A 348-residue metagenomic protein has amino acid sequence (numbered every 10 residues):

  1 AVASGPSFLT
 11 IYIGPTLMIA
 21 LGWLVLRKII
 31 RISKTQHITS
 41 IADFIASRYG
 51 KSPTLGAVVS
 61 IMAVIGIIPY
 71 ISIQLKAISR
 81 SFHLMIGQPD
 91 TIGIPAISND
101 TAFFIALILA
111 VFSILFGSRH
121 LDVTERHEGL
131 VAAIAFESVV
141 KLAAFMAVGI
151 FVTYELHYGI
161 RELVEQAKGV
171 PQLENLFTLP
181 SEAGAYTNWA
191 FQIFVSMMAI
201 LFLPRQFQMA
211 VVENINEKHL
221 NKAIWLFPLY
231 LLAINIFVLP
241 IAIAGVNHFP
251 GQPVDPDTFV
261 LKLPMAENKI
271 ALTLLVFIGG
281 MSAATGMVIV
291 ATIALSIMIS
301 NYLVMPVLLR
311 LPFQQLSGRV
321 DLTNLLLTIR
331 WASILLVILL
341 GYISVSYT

Functional and structural regions predicted by a protein language model:
A1-H37, A46, V152, Y186-A199 (+3 more regions): Membrane-interface helix-loop-helix modules in multi-pass membrane proteins
L9-V123, F191-A199, R205-Q208, G280-T292 (+2 more regions): Helix-loop-helix module between adjacent transmembrane segments
M18, G22, L109, S113 (+3 more regions): Alpha-helical transmembrane segments of multipass membrane proteins
H37-G50, R119-F136, F202-A233, P256 (+2 more regions): Hydrophobic, small-residue-rich membrane helices and short re-entrant helix-turn-helix hairpins that build
V64-P69, V139-Y154, P228-A242: Hydrophobic alpha-helical membrane-insertion segments
I86-T101, T153-S196: Helix-loop-helix junctions that connect adjacent transmembrane segments in multi-pass membrane transporters
F104, I108-V164: Alpha-helical multi-pass transmembrane bundles of energy-transducing inner-membrane proteins
T348: Conserved small/polar residues in nucleotide/adenosyl-binding loops
